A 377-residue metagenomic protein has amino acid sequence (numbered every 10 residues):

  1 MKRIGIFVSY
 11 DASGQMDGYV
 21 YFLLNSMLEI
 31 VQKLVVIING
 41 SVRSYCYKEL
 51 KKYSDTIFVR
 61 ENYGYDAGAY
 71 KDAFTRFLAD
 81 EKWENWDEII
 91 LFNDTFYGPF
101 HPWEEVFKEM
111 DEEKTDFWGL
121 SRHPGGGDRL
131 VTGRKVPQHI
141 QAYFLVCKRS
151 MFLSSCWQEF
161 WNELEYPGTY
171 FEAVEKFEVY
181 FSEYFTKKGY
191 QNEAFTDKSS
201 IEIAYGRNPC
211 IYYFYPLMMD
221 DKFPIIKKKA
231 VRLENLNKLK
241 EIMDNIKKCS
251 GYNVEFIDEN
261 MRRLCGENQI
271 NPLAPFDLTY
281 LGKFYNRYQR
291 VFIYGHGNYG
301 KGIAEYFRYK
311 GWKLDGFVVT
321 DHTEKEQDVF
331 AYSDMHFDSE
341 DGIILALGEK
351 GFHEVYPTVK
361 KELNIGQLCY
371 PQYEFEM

Functional and structural regions predicted by a protein language model:
M1-T279: ER/Golgi luminal nucleotide-sugar-dependent glycosyltransferases, focusing on the catalytic module
Q269-M377: Hydrophobic, well-ordered beta-alpha structural blocks that scaffold small-molecule cofactor pockets
